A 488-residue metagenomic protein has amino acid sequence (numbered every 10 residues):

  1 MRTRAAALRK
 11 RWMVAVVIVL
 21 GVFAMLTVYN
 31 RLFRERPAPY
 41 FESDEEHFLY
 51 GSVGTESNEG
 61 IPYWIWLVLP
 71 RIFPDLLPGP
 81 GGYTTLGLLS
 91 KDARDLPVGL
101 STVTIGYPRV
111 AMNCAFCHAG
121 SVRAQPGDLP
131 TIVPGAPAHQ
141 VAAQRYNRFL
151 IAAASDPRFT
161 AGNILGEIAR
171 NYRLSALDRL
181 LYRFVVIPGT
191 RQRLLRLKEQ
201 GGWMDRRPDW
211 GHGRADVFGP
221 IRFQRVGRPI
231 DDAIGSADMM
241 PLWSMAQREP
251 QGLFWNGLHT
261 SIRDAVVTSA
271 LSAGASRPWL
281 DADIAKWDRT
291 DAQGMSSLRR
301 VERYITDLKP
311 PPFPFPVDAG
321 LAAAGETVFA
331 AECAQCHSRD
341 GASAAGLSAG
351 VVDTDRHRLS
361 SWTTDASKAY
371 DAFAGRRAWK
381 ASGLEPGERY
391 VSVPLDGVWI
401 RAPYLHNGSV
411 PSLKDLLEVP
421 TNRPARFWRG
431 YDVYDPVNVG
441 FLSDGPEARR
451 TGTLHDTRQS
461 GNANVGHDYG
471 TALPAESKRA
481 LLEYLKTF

Functional and structural regions predicted by a protein language model:
M1-A5: Juxtamembrane low-complexity tails/linkers enriched in Ser/Thr-Pro and polybasic
A7-F488: Periplasmic c-type cytochrome electron-transfer domains
